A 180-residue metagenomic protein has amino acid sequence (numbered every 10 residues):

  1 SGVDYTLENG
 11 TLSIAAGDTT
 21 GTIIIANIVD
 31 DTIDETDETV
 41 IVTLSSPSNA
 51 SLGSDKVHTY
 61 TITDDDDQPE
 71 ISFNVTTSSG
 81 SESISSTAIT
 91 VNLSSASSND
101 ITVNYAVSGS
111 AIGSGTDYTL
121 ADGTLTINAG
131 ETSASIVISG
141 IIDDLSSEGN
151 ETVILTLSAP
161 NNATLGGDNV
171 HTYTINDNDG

Functional and structural regions predicted by a protein language model:
S1-G180: Short boundary segments that mark the start of a structured unit
